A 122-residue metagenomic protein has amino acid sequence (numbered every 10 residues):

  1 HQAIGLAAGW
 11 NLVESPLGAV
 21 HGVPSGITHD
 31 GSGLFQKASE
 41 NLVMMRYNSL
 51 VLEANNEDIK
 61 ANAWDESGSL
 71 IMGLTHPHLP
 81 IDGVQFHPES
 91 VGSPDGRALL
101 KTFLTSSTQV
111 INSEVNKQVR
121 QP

Functional and structural regions predicted by a protein language model:
H1-K37: Cysteine-nucleophile active-site neighborhood
A7-A8, P16, A38-S39, N56 (+2 more regions): Short, flexible helix/strand-to-coil boundary loops that buttress conserved ligand/catalytic motifs in alpha/beta
L17, H29, H76, F86-P88: Active-site donor-binding loop signature of nucleotide-sugar glycosyltransferases
G18, V51, E89-V91: Short histidine/acidic/glycine/proline-rich micro-motifs that form metal- and phosphate-coordinating active-site loops
P24-G26, I71-G73, G83: Conserved hydrophobic/aromatic beta-strand scaffold that supports enzyme active sites
G31-H78: Catalytic beta-strand/loop cores that center a nucleophilic Ser/Cys/Thr and support acyl-enzyme chemistry
M44, D82-F86: Active-site-proximal beta-strand elements of phosphoester/diester hydrolases
V91-P122: Acyltransferase
